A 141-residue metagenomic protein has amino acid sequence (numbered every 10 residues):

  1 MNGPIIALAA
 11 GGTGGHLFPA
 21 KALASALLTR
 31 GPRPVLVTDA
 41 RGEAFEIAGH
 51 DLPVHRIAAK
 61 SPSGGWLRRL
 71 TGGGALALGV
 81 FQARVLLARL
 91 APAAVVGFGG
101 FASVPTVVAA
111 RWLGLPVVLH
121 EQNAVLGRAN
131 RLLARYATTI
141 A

Functional and structural regions predicted by a protein language model:
G3-G11, L28-A75, Q82: Conserved nucleotide-sugar phosphate-binding/catalytic loop shared by glycosyltransferases and other
L8-H16, G97: Short, glycine-rich nucleotide/cofactor-binding loops
H16-L28: Short amphipathic alpha-helix
R33, R41, R111-A141: Active-site-proximal region of nucleotide-activated glycan assembly enzymes, centered on histidine/acidic-rich loops
R41-F45, A94-L113: An aromatic- and histidine-rich active-site surface loop
P53, A94, T138-T139: Well-ordered beta-strand positions
R56-K60, F98-G99, L119-N123: Short beta->alpha connector loops at strand-helix junctions that form conserved, small/polar/Pro-enriched
G64-A94, V104, W112, L132: An amphipathic, basic-hydrophobic alpha-helix
